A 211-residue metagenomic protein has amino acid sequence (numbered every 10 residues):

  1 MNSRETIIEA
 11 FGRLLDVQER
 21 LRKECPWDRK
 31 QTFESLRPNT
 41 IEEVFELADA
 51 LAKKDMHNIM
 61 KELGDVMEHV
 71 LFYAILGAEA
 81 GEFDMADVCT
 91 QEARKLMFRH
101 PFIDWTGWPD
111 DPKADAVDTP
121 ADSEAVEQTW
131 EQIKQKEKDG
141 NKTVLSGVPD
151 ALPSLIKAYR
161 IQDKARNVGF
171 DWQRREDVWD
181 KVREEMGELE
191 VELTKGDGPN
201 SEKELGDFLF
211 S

Functional and structural regions predicted by a protein language model:
M1-E62, E68-L205, F210-S211: Flexible "arm" and connector segments at domain edges
